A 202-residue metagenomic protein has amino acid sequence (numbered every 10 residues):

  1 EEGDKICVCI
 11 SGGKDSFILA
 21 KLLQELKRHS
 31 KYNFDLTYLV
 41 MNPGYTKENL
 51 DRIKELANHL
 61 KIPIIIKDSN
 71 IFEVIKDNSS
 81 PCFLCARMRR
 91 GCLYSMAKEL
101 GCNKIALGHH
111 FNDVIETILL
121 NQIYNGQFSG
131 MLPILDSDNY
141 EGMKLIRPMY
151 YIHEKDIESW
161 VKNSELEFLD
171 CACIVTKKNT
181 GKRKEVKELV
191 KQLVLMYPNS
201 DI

Functional and structural regions predicted by a protein language model:
E1-I118, Y124-Q127, M131, K155 (+1 more regions): ATP-dependent adenylation/nucleotidyltransferase module used to activate substrates
L36, N112-E185, Q192: Catalytic subdomain that performs nucleotidyl-dependent activation
E48, I152, M196-N199: Short coil/turn linker and secondary-structure boundary residues
E73, L107, I174-K178, S200: Short, surface-exposed helix-loop/turn micro-motifs enriched in polar/charged residues
M88, G181, N199: Conserved active-site and cofactor/substrate-binding residues in soluble primary-metabolism enzymes
E185-I202: An accessory alpha-helical subdomain
